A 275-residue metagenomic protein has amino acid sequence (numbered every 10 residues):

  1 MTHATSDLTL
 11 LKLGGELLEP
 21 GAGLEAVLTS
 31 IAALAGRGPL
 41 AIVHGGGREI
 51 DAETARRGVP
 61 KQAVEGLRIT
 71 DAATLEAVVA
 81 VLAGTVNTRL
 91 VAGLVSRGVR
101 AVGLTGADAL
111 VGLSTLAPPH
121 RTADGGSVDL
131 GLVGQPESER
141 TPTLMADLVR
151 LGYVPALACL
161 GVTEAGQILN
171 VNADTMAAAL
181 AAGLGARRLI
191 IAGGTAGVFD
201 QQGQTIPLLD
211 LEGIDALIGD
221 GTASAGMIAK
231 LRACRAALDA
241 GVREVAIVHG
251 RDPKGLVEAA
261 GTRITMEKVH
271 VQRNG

Functional and structural regions predicted by a protein language model:
T2-G275: C-terminal catalytic "cap/lid" subdomain
